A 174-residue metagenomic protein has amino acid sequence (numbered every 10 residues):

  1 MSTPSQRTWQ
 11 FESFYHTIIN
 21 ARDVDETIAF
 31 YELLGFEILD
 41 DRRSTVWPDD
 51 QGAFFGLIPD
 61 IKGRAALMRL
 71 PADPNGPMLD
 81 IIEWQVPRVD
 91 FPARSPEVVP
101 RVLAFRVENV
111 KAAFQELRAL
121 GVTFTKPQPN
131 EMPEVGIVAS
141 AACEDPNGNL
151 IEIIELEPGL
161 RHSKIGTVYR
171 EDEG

Functional and structural regions predicted by a protein language model:
M1-Q10, D41-R43, A53, L79 (+1 more regions): Vicinal oxygen chelate
P4-I19, D40-F54, Q85-A93: Short N-terminal helix-initiation segments at or just after the protein's N-terminus
W9, L57-K62, R94-E97: A generic structural micro-feature
S13-R22, A66-R118, A139-E144, N149: Vicinal oxygen chelate
S13-T17, E32-L33, I38, G56 (+4 more regions): Intrinsically disordered, low-complexity regions enriched in small/polar residues
N20-N75, A119, G136, V168-Y169: Core segments of cupin and vicinal oxygen chelate
A21, E32, Q85, E155-E157: Short beta-strand segments enriched in hydrophobic/aromatic residues within well-folded beta-rich domains
